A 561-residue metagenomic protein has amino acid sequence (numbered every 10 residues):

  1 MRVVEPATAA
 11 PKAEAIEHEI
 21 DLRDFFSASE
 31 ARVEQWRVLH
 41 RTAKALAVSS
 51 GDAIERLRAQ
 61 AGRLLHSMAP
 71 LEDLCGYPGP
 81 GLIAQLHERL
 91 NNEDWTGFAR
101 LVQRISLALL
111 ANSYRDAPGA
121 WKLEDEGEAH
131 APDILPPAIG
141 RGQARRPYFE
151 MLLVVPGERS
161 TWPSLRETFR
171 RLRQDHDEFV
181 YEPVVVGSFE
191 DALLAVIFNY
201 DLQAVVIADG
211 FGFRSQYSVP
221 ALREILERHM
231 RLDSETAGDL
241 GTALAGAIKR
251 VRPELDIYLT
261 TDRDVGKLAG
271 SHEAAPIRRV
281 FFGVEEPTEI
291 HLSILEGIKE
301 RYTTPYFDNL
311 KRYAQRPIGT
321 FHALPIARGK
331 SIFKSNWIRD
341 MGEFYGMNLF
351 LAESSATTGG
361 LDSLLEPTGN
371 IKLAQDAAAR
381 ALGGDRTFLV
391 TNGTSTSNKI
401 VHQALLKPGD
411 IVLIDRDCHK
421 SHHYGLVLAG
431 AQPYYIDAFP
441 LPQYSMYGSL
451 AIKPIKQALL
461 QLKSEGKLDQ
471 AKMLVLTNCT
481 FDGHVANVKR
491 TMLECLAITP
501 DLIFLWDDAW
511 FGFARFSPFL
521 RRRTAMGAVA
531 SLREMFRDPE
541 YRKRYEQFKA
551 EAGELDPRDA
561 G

Functional and structural regions predicted by a protein language model:
R2-A53, L57, G157-R159, S164-E178 (+5 more regions): Long terminal accessory regions outside catalytic cores
A15, R32, A43-D133, N336 (+1 more regions): Conserved N-terminal alpha-helix of the aminotransferase class I/II PLP-enzyme fold
R23, S27-M68, L240-D308, I371-Q375 (+3 more regions): N-terminal start-of-domain structural block
A69-E72, G76-S106, E167-S355, G359-S363: Phosphate-/polyanion-interacting regions in eukaryotic proteins
A108-M151, G157-R171: N-terminal pre-catalytic "stem/leader" segment of glycosyltransferase-like enzymes
G142-R146, E150-P156, L165-E254, Y258-L259 (+4 more regions): Conserved PLP-enzyme active-site core in the AAT-like
I298, Y302, G359-N370, L389-G393 (+4 more regions): Catalytic cores of large soluble enzymes that bind and process phosphate-bearing ligands
D385-T387, G409-V412: Short active-site oxyanion
